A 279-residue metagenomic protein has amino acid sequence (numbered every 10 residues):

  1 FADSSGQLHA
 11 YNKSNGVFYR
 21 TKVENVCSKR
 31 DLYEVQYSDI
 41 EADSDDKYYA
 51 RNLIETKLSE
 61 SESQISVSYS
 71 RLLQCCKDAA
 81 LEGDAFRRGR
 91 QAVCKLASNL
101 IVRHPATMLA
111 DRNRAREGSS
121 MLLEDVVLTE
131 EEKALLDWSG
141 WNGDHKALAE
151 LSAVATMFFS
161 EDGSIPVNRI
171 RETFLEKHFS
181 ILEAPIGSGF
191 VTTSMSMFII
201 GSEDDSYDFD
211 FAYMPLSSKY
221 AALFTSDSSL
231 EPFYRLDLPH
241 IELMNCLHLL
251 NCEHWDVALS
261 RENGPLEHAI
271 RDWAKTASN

Functional and structural regions predicted by a protein language model:
A2-N279: Alpha-helical structural context detector biased toward long hydrophobic helices
